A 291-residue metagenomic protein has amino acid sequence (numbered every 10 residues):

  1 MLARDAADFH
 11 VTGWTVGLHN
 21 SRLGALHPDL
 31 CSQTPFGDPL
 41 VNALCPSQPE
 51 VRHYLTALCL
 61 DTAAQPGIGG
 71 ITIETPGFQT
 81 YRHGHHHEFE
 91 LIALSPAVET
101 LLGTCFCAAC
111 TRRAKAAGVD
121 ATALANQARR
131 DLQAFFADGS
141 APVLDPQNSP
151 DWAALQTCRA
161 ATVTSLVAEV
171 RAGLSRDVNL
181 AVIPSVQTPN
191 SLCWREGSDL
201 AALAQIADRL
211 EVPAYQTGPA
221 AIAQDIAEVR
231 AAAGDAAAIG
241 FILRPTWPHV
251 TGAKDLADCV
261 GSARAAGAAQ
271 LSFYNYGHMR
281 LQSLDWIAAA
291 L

Functional and structural regions predicted by a protein language model:
M1, G37-H53, D151-T162, E211-T217 (+1 more regions): The substrate-binding groove and active-site-proximal loops of carbohydrate-active enzymes, especially glycoside
H10-N20, T72-P76, T104-R195, A237-P248: Aromatic-lined carbohydrate-recognition surfaces of secreted/lumenal glycan-active proteins
V11, L55, T62, I71 (+4 more regions): Conserved, mostly hydrophobic/aromatic
T12-P66, I92, T100-C105: Active-site-adjacent "subsite" loops/lids of carbohydrate-active enzymes
H19-A25, Q79-H83, P189-S191, H249 (+1 more regions): Short catalytic/ligand-binding loop motif for oxyanion handling, primarily in non-cytosolic enzymes, centered on
P49-T62, N190-Q205, I222-I226, G252-R264: Short, acidic/polar
L124-D151, R195-A221, A269, Y274-M279: Aromatic- and acid-rich polysaccharide-binding/catalytic face of secreted or lumenal carbohydrate-active enzymes
A207-A223, A237-L291: Substrate-binding cleft of secreted/luminal carbohydrate-active enzymes
